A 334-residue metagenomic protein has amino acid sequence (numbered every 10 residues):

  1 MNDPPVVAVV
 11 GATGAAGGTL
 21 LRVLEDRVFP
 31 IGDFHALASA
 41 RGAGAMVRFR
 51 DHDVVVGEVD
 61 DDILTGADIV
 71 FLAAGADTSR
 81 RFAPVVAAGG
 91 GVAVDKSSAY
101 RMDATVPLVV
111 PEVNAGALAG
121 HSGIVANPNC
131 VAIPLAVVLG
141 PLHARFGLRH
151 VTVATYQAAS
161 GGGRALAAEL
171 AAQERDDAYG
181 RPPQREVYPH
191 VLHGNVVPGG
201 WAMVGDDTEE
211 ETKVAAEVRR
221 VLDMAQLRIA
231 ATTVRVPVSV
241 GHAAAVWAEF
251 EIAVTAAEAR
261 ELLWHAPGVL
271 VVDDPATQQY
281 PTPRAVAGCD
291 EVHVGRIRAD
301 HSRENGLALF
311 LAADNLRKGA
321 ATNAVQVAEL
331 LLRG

Functional and structural regions predicted by a protein language model:
M1-L192, Q226-R228, A256, V292-H293 (+4 more regions): N-terminal Rossmann-like NAD(P) cofactor-binding subdomain of oxidoreductases, focused on the glycine-rich
V70, A159-G334: Charged docking surfaces used in two-component/phosphorelay signaling
